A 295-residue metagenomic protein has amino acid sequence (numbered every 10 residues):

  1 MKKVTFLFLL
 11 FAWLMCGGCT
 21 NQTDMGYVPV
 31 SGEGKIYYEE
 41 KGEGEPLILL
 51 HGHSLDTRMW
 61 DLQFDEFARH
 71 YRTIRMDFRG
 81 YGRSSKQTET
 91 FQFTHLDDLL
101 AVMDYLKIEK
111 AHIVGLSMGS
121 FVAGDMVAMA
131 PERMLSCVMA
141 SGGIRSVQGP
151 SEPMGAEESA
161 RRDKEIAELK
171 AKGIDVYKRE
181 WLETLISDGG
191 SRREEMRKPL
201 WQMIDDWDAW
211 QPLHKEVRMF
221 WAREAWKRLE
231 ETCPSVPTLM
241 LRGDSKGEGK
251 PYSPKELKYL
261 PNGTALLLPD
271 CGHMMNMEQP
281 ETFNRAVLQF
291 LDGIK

Functional and structural regions predicted by a protein language model:
K2-L47, R69-Y71, D292-K295: Alpha/beta-hydrolase fold catalytic core
G34-R83: Conserved HGGG/HGGXW glycine-rich cap/lid loop of the alpha/beta-hydrolase fold
K41, D65, R75-M118, R285: Active-site loop/oxyanion-hole signature of alpha/beta-hydrolase fold enzymes
V122-M126: Hydrolases whose catalytic domains are alpha/beta-hydrolase-1, hotdog thioesterase, or metallo-beta-lactamase-like
A128, L135-K170: Flexible "cap/lid" loop of the alpha/beta hydrolase fold
P153-M154, E168-T232: Conserved alpha/beta-hydrolase catalytic His-Asp/Glu region
T232-C271: Conserved loop-alpha-helix segment in the C-terminal half of the alpha/beta-hydrolase fold that carries the catalytic
G263-K295: Catalytic active-site module of serine/aspartate enzymes centered on a nucleophile-bearing elbow/loop
